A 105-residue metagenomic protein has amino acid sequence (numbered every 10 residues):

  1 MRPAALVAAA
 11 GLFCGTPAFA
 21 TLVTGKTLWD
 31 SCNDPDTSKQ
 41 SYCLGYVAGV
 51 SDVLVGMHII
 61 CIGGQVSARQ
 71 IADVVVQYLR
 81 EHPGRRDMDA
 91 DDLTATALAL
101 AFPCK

Functional and structural regions predicted by a protein language model:
M1, A20-T21: Absolute protein N-terminus
M1-V7: Bacterial N-terminal signal peptides that target proteins for export
A8-F13: Hydrophobic helical h-region of N-terminal Sec-dependent signal peptides in bacterial secretory/periplasmic proteins
G15-P17: N-terminal signal peptide c-region/cleavage motif recognized by signal peptidases
T21-Q77: Short N-proximal segments of mature Sec-exported proteins
I60-K105: Mid-chain, structured segments of secreted extracytoplasmic proteins
